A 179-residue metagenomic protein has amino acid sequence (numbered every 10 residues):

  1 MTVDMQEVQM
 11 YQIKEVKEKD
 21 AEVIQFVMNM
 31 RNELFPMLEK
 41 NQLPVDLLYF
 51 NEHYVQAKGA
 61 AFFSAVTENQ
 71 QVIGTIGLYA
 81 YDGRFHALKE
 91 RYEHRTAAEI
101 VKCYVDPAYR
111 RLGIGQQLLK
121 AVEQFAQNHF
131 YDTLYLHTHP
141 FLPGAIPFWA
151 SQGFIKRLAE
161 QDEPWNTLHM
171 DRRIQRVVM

Functional and structural regions predicted by a protein language model:
T2-Q6, A150-Q152, E160-M179: Terminal substrate-recognition subdomain of acyl/acetyltransferases
Y11, K17-A21, Q25-V101, D106 (+3 more regions): Acetyl-CoA-dependent GNAT
F26-M30, F125, F148, Q152: Alpha-helical interaction/dimerization surfaces of two-component signaling modules
I100-C103, L134-T138: Conserved hydrophobic beta-strand within the GNAT/NAT acetyltransferase core sheet that lines the active-site cleft
K102-V105, R111-Q124, S151: Conserved acetyl-CoA-binding loop-helix of GNAT-fold acetyltransferases
Q116, N128, P140-L158, E163: Conserved active-site alpha-helix within GNAT-family acetyltransferase domains
L119, A126-H137: Conserved GNAT acetyl-CoA-binding A-motif
